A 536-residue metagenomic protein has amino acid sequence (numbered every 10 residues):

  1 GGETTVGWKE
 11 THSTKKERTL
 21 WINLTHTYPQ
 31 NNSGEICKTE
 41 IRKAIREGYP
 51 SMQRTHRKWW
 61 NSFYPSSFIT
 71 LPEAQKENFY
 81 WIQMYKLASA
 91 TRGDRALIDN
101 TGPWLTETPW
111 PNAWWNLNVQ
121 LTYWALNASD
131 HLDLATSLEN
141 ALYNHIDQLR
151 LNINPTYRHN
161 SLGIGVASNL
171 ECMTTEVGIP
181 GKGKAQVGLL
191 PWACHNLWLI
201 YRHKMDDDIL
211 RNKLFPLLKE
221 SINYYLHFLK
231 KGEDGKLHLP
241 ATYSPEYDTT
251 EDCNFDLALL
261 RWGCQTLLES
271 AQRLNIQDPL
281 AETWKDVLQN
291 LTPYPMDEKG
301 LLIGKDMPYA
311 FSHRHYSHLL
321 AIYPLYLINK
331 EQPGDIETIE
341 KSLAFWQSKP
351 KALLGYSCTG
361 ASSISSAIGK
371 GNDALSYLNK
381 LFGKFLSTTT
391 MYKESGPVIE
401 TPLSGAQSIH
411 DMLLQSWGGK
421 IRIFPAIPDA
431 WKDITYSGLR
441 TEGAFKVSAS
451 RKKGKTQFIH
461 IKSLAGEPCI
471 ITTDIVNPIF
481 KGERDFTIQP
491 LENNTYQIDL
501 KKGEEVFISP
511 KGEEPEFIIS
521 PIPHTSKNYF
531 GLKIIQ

Functional and structural regions predicted by a protein language model:
G1-N112, L132-T136, L142-N152, N275 (+2 more regions): Acidic/polar, glycine-enriched structural segments that form the non-catalytic walls/loops of the carbohydrate-binding
F68-E73, E77, I98-P109, H145 (+5 more regions): Primarily short, surface-exposed interaction patches in extracytoplasmic proteins
G93-E107, N152-T156, L229-Y243, M296-K305 (+3 more regions): Glycine- and aromatic-rich loop/turn segments at beta-sheet edges
D99-N100, S137-N140, P155, I209-K219 (+3 more regions): Beta-strand segments within the central parallel beta-sheet cores of soluble alpha/beta enzyme folds
N100-W110, V166-K184, L239-C253, G383-S395: Acidic/His metal-coordination segments adjacent to aromatic residues that form catalytic metal sites in metalloenzymes
W115-L151, L170-T175, K182-D207, N212 (+2 more regions): Active-site core of glycosidic bond-cleaving carbohydrate-active enzymes
E220-S270: Acidic/histidine-rich catalytic neighborhood
D234, N372-Q536: Non-catalytic C-terminal accessory modules of carbohydrate-active enzymes
